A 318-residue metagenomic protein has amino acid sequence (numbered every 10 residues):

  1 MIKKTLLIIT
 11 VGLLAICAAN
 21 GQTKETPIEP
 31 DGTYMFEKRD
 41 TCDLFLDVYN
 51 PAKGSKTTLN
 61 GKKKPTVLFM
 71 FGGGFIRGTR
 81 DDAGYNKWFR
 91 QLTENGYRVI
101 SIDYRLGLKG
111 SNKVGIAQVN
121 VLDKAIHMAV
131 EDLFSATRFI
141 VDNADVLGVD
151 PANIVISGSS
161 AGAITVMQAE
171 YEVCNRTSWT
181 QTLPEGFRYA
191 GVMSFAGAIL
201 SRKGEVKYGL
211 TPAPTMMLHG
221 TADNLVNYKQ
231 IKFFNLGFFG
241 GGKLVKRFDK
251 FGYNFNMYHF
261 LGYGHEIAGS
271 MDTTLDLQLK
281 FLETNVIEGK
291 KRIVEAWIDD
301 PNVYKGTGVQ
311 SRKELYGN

Functional and structural regions predicted by a protein language model:
M1-E25: Bacterial Sec-dependent N-terminal signal peptides
Q22-K62: N-terminal cap/lid segment of alpha/beta-hydrolase-fold proteins
G61-G74: Short beta-strand element of the alpha/beta-hydrolase
R80-I102, K109: Short amphipathic alpha-helix adjacent to the substrate-entry channel of hydrolases
N120-D145, G240: Alpha/beta-hydrolase active-site loop
R138-T211: Primarily recognizes the serine-hydrolase "nucleophile elbow" in alpha/beta-hydrolase and SGNH/GDSL folds
T180-F251: The feature captures the conserved acid-bearing segment of alpha/beta-hydrolase catalytic domains
D249-N318: C-terminal catalytic histidine-bearing segment of alpha/beta-hydrolase fold enzymes
